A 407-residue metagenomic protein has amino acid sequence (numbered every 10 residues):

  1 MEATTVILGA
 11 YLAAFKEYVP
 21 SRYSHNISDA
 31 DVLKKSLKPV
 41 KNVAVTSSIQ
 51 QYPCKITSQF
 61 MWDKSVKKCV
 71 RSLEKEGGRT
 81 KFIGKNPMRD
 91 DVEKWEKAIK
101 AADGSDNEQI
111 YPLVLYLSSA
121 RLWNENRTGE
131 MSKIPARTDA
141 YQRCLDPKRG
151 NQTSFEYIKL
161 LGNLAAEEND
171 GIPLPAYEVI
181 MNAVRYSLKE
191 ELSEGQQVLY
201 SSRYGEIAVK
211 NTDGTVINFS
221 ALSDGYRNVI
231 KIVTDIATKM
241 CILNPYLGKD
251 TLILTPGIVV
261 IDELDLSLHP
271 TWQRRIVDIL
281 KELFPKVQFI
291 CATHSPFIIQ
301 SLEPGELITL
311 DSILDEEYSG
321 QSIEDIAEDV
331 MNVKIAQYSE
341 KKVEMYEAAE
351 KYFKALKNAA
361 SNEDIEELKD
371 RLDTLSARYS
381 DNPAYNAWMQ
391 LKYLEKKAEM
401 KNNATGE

Functional and structural regions predicted by a protein language model:
M1-I27, Y204-Q337: Switch/communication elements of ASCE P-loop NTPase nucleotide-binding domains
M1-T153, E347-A348, I365, S376-E407: P-loop NTPase switch/coupling surface
L8, L12, F60, E96-D103 (+5 more regions): Hydrophobic, Leu/Ile/Phe/Ala-enriched alpha-helical segments that form helix-helix packing faces
S47-T57, S201-E206, E303-P304: A short, compositionally biased
G104, N124, G129, E168-D170 (+1 more regions): Short, polar/flexible loop-turn hinges at active-site or ligand-entry regions and domain interfaces
P112-L113, Q196, T255-I258: Residue-level recognition of the N-termini of beta-strands and the immediately preceding loop/turn
W123, G129, A140-L252, T405-G406: Extended helical coiled-coil dimerization/tether regions that scaffold and oligomerize large DNA-maintenance assemblies
E282, F297-E407: RecA-like P-loop NTPase motor core
